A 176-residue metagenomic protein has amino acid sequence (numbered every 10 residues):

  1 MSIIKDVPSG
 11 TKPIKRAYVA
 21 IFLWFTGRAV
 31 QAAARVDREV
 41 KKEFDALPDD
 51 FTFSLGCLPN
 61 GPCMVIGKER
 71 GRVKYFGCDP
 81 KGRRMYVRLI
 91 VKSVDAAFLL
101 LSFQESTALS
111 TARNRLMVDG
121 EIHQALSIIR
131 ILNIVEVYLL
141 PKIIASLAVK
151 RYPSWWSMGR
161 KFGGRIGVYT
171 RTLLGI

Functional and structural regions predicted by a protein language model:
M1-I176: Feature captures hydrophobic
